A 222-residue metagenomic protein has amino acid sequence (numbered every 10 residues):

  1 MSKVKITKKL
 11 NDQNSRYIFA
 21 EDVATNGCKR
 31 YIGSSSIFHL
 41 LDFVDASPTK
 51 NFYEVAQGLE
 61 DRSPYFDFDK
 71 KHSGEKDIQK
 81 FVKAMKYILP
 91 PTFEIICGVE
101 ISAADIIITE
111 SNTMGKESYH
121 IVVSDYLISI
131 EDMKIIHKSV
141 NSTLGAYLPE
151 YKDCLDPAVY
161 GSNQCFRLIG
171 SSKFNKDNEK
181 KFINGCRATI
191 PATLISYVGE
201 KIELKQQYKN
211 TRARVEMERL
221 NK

Functional and structural regions predicted by a protein language model:
M1-K8, S124-I136: Charged, compositionally biased non-catalytic regions
M1-K86, P91, L155, G161-K222: DNA replication initiation on ssDNA origins
K50-A56, E94-M114, D153-P157: Catalytic micro-motifs at enzyme active sites that drive phosphoryl/nucleotidyl and oxygen chemistry
L59-F66, I101-D132, S162-I169: Histidine-centered divalent-metal-coordination microenvironment in nucleic-acid enzymes
K76, G98, S102-I106, I130-K134 (+1 more regions): Intrinsically disordered, low-complexity regions enriched in proline, serine, glycine and charged residues
I78-T92, M133-Y147: Well-ordered, non-membrane alpha-helical segments in soluble/globular domains
S124-L127, I136-L144, G185-A188: Trp- and acidic/polar-enriched beta-sheet ligand-binding modules for extracellular glycan and matrix recognition
